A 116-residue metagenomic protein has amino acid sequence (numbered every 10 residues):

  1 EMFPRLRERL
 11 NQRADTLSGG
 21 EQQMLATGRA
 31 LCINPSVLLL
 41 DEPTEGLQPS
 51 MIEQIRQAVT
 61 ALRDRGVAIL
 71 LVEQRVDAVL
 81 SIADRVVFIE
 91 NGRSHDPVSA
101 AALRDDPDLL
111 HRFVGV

Functional and structural regions predicted by a protein language model:
R13-L17, E21: Conserved ABC ATPase signature
A30-L31: ABC ATPase C-loop
N34: Conserved catalytic motifs of ABC-family nucleotide-binding domains
L38-E42: Catalytic Walker B motif of ABC-type/P-loop ATPase nucleotide-binding domains
E53-R65: Helical segment within the ABC ATPase nucleotide-binding domain
E73-Q74: H-loop/switch region of ABC-family ATPase nucleotide-binding domains
V79-S81: A short, surface-exposed alpha-helical micro-motif characterized by mixed small hydrophobic and charged/polar residues
